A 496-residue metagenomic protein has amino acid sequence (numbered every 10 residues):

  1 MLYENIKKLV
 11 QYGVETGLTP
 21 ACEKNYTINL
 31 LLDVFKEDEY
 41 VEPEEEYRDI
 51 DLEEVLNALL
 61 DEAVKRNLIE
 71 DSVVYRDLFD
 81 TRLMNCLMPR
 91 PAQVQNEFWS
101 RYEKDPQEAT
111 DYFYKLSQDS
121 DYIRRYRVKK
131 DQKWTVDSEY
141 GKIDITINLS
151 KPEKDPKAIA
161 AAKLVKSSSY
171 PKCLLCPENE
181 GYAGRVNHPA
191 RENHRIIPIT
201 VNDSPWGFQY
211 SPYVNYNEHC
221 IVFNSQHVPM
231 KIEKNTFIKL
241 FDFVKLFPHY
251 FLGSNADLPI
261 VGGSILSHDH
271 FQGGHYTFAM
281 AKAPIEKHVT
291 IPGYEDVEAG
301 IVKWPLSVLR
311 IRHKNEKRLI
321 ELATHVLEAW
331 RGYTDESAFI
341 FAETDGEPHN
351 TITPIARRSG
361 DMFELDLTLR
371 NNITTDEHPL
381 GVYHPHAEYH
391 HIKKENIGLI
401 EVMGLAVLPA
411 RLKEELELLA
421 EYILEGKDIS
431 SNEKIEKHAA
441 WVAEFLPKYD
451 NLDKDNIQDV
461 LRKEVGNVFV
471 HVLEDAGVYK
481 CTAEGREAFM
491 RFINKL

Functional and structural regions predicted by a protein language model:
M1-P229, K303-P305, L319-A323, A329-L405 (+1 more regions): Active-site microenvironments that recognize anionic phosphate/pyrophosphate groups
N193-R195, H227-L252: Helical scaffold of the NTase/Pol beta-like nucleotidyltransferase catalytic core
W206-S211, T236, L240-V244, T290-V297: Structured alpha-helical segments in the cores of large, soluble enzyme domains
K239-F243, H325, V468: Amphipathic alpha-helical segments that form well-ordered structural scaffolds and often line/cohere around active
V244, P248-S264, G273-T334: Catalytic or ion-translocation cores adjacent to nucleophile or general acid/base/metal-coordination motifs in diverse
P259-S267, D345-T351: Beta-rich nucleic-acid/ligand-interaction surfaces
